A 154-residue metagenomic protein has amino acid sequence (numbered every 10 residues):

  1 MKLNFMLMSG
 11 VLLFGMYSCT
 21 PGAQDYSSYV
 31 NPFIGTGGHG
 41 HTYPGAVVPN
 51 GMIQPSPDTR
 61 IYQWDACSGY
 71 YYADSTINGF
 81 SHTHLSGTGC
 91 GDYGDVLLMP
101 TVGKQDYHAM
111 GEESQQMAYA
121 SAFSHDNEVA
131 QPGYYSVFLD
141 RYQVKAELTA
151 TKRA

Functional and structural regions predicted by a protein language model:
M1-Q24: Bacterial Sec-dependent N-terminal signal peptides
G22-A154: Accessory carbohydrate-recognition regions in carbohydrate-active enzymes
